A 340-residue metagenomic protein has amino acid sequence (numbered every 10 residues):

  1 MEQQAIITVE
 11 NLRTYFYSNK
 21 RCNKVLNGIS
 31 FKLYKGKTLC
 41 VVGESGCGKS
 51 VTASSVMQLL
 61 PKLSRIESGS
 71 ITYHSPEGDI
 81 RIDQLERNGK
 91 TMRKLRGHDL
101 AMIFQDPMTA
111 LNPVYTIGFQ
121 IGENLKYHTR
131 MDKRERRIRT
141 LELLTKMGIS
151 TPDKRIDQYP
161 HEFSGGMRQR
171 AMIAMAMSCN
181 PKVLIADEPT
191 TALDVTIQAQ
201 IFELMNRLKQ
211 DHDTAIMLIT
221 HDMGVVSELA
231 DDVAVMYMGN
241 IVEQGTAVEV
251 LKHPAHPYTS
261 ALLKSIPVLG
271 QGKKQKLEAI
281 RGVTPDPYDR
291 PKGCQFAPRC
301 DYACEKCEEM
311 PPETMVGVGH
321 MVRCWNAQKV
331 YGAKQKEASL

Functional and structural regions predicted by a protein language model:
S70-K94, D132, V250: ABC ATPase NBD Q-loop/coupling interface
D79-I80, T246-L340: Charged, flexible cofactor/metal-binding loops and thiol motifs
R134-I149, I156-D157, K252, S260-K264: ABC ATPase nucleotide-binding domain helical subdomain, centered on the C-loop/LSGGQ "ABC signature"
Q158-F163, M167: Conserved ABC ATPase signature
S178-K182: A short, proline-enriched helix->beta-strand linker immediately N-terminal to the Walker B motif in ABC-type P-loop
I185-P189, L193-Q275: P-loop NTP-binding/switch modules centered on Walker-like glycine-rich loops
